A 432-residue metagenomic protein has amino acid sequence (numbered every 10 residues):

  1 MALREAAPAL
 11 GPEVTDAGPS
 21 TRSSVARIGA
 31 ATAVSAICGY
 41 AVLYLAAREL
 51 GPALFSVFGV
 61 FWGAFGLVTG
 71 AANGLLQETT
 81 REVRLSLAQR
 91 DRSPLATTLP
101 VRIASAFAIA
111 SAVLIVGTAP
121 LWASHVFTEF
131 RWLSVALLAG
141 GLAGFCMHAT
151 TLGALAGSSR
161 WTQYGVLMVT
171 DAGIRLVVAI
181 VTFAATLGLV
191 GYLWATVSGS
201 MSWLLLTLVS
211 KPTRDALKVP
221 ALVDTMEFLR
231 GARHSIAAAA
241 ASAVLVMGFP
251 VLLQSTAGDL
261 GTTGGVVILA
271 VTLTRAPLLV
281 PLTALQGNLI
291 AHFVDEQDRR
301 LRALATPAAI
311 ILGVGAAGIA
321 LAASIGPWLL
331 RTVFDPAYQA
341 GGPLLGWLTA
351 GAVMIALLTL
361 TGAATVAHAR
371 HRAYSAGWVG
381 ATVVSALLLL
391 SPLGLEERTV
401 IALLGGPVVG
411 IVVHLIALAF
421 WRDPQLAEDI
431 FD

Functional and structural regions predicted by a protein language model:
A2-A7, S20-G74, R233-A257, P407: Signature of the first transmembrane helix
L3-A17, T162-V166, L189-V190, A195 (+3 more regions): Interhelical loop/hinge segments that connect adjacent transmembrane helices in multipass membrane
R22, D91-A106, L229-A232, R300-G313 (+1 more regions): Interfacial transmembrane-helix starts/ends
S24-G39, T170-D171, R175, Y192-T207 (+2 more regions): Transmembrane helical elements of multi-pass membrane transporters/channels
A72-Q89, A270, T274-D298, V366-A367: Helix-loop junctions and terminal segments of transmembrane helices in multi-pass membrane transport/translocation
A119-L138, S324-V353: Interfacial segments at transmembrane-helix termini and the short loops linking adjacent helices
W132-L137, G165-R214, G380-V384, E397-D423: Hydrophobic alpha-helical transmembrane segments
G144-M168, V294, A350-G377: Membrane-interface junctions at transmembrane-helix termini in multi-pass inner-membrane proteins
